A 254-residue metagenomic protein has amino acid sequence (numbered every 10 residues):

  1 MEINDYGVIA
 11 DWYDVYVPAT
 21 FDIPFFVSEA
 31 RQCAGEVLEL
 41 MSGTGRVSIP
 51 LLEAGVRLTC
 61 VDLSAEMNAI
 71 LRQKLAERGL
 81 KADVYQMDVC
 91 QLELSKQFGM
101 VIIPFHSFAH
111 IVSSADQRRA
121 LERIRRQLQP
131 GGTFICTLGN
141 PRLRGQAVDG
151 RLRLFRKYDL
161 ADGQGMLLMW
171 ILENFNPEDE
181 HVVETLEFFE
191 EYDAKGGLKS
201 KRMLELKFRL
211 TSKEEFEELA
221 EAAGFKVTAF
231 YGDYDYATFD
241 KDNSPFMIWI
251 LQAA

Functional and structural regions predicted by a protein language model:
M1-G35: Conserved class I S-adenosyl-L-methionine
A34-G43: Conserved class I S-adenosyl-L-methionine
S48-Q91: Class I SAM-dependent methyltransferase SAM/SAH-binding core
C90-M100: A short acidic, Gly/Pro-enriched loop at the edge of an enzyme's catalytic core that lines a small-molecule cofactor
G99-A115: A short SAM/SAH-binding and catalytic strip from SAM-dependent methyltransferases
R118-P130: A short glycine-rich, Lys/Arg-flanked "PGG" loop and its adjoining helix->strand segment in the class I
I135-E217: SAM-dependent methyltransferase
K207-A254: C-terminal lobe and adjacent flexible extensions of AdoMet/dcAdoMet transferase-like proteins
